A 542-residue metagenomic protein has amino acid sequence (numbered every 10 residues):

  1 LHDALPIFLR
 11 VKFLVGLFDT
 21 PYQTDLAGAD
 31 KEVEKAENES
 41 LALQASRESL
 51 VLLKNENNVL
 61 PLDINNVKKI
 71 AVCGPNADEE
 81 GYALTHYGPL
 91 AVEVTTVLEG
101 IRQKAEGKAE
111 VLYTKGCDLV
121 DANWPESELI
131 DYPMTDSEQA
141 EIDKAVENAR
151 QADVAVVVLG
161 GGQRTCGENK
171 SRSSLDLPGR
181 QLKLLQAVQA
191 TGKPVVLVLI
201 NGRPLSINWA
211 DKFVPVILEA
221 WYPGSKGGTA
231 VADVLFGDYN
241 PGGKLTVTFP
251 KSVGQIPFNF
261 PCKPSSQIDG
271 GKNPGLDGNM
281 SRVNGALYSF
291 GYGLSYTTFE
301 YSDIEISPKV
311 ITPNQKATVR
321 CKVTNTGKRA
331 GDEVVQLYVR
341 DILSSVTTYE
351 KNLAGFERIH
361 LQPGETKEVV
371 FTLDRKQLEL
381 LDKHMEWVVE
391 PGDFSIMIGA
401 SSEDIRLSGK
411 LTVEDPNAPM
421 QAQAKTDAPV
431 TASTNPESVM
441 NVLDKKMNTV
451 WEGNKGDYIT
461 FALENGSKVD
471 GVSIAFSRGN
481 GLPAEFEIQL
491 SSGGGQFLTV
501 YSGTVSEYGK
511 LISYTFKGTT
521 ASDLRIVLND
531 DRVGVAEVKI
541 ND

Functional and structural regions predicted by a protein language model:
L1, P6-H86, L90-L98, R102-K108 (+9 more regions): Secreted, periplasmic, or luminal enzymes acting at the cell surface/secretory milieu
K35, T114-P194, V198-F213: Hydrophobic helix-and-loop "lid/oligomerization" segment in the mid-to-C-terminal part of catalytic domains
K328-S345, K351-L353: Short acidic, flexible loop segments centered on an aromatic residue
G331-V335, M385-P391, N480-E487: Short coil-to-beta strand junction motifs in C2/discoidin
S345-L381: Intrinsically disordered, low-complexity Pro/Gly/Ser/Thr-rich segments with frequent PxxP/GP/PP motifs and embedded
D374-P416: Terminal connector regions
A418-D444: Predominantly extracellular/luminal regions of secreted and cell-surface proteins, especially disulfide-bonded
L443-Y501, V505-D542: Aromatic, loop-rich ligand-recognition surfaces of beta-strand-rich domains
